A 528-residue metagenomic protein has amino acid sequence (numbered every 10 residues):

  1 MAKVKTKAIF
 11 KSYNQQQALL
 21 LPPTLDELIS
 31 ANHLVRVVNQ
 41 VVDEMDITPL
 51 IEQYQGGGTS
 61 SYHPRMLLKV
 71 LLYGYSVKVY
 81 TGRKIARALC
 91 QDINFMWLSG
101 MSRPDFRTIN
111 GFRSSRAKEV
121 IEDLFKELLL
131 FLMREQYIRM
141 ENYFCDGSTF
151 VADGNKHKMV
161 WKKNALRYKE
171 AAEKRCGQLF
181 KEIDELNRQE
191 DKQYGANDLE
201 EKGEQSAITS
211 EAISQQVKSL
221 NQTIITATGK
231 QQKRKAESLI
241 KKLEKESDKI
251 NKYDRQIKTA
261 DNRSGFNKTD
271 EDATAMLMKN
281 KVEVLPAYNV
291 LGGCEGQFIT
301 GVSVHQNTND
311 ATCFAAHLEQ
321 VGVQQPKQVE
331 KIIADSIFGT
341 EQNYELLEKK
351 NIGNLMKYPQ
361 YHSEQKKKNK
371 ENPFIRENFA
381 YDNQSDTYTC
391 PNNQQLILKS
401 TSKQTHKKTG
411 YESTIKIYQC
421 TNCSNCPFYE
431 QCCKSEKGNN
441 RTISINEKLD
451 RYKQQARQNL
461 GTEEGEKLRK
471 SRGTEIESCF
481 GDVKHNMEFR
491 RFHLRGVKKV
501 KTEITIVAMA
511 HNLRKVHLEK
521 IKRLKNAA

Functional and structural regions predicted by a protein language model:
M1-R36: Hydrophobic alpha-helical membrane-insertion signals
A2, T6, S12, L71 (+2 more regions): Anion-binding and metal-coordination hotspots
L19, L67-L68, K126: A generic alpha-helix surface/boundary motif
S30-L72: Basic, short loop/linker segments at the boundary and entry of helix-turn-helix/winged-helix-like folds
E44-P49, D92, M96, N486: A short secondary-structure junction motif
S99: Conserved catalytic-core motifs characterized by acidic clusters
